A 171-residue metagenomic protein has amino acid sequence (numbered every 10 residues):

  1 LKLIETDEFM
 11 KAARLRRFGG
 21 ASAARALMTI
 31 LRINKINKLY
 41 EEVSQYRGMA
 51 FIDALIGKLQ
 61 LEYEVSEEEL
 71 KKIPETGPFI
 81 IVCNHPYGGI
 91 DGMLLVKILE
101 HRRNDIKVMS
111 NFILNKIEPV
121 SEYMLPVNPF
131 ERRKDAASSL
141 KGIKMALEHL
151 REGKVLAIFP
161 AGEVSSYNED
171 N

Functional and structural regions predicted by a protein language model:
L1-V82, G92-L94, H101-R103, S121-E122: Membrane-anchoring hydrophobic helices of lipid-metabolizing enzymes
E62-N171: Soluble catalytic domains of membrane acyltransferases
